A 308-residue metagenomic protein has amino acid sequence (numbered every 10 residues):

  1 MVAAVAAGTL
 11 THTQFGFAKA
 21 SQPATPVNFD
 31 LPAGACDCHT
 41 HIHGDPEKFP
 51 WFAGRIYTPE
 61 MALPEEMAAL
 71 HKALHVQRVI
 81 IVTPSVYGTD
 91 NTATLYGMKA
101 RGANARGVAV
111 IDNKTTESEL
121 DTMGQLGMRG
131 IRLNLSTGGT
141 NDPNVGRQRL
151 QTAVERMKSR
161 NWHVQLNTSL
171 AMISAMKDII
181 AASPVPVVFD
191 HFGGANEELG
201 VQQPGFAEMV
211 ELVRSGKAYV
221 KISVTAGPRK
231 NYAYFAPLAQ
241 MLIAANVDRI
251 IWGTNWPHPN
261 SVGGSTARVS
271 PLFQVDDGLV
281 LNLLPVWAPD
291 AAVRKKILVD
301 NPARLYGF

Functional and structural regions predicted by a protein language model:
M1-A18: N-terminal export signals
F17-P26, Q202-F308: H/E-rich (His + Asp/Glu) clusters that bind or coordinate divalent metals
F17-T89: An N-terminally biased module of ancient metal coordination in phosphate/nucleic-acid-related enzymes
C36-T40, V79-V82, A105-A109, I131-L133 (+4 more regions): Hydrophobic faces of well-ordered beta-strands that scaffold small-molecule active sites in alpha/beta enzyme cores
K48-E60, V79-V82, R129-V145, T266-P271: Glycine-rich phosphate-binding "P-loop"
M61-A69, K114-M123, G205: Short, acidic/polar
Y87-A171, D178-A181, R214, Y219-R229: Active-site gating/metal-coordination segments in enzymes
T89-A105, P184-V188, L238-N246, S270-D276: Short, electropositive alpha-helical surface patch
